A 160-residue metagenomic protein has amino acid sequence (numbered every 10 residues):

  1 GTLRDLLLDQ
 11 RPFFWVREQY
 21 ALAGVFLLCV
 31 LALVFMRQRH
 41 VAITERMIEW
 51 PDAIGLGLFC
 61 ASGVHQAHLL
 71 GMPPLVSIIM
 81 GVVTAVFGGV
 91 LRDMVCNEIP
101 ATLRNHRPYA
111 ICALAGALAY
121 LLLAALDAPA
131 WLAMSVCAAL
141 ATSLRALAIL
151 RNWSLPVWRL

Functional and structural regions predicted by a protein language model:
T2-L75, N97-L160: Alpha-helical transmembrane segments and their membrane-interface boundaries that form or gate the permeation pathway
M80, T84: Histidine/lysine/aspartate-rich catalytic loop segments that bind and position anionic ligands
V86-I99: Membrane-helix boundary/interface segments in integral membrane proteins
